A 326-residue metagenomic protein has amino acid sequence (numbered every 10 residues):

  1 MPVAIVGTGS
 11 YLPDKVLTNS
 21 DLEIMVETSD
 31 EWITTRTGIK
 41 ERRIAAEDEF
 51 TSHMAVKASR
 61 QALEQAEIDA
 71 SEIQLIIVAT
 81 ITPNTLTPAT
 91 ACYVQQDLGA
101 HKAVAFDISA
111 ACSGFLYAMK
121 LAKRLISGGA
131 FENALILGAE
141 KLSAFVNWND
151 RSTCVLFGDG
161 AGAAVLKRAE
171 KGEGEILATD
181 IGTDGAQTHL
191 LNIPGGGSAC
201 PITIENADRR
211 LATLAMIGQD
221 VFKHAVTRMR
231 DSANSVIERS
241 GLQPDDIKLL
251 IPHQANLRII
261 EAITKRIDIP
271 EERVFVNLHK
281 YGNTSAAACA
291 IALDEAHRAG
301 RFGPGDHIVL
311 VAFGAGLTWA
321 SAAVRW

Functional and structural regions predicted by a protein language model:
M1-E47, D150-K223, T227, D231 (+2 more regions): Condensing-enzyme catalytic core mediating Claisen C-C bond formation in acyl metabolism
I5-G7, I33, A62, I76 (+8 more regions): Buried hydrophobic positions in well-ordered alpha/beta secondary-structure cores of metabolic enzymes
Y11, A79-N84, A110-F115, G138-S143 (+3 more regions): Acidic, glycine-rich active-site loops and adjacent beta-strand->loop/helix elements that engage anionic groups
E31, D69-L75, K102-V104, E132-A134 (+3 more regions): Short acidic capping loops at alpha-helix termini that bridge into adjacent secondary structure
T34-H53, T80-A134, T264-L293: Conserved catalytic cysteine-centered active-site region of acyl-thioester-dependent Claisen-condensing enzymes
A58-Q74, D231-K248, A296, G300-R301: Phosphate/pyrophosphate-binding loops at sites that engage ATP/ADP/AMP, CoA/4′-phosphopantetheine, polyphosphate
S127-A161: Flexible, glycine-rich active-site loops centered on histidine and acidic residues that chelate a metal or position
I291-V311, L317-W326: Catalytic phosphate/nucleotide-handling subdomain of diverse soluble enzymes
